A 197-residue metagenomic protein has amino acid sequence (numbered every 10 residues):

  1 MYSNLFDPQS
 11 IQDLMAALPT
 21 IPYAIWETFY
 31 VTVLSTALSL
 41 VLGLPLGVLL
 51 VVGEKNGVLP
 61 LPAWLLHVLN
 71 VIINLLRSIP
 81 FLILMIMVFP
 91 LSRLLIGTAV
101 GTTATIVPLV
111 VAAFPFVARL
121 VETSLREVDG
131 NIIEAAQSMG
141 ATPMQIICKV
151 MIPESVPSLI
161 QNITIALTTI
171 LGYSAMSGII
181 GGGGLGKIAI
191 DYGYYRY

Functional and structural regions predicted by a protein language model:
M1-Y23: Short, strongly hydrophobic alpha-helical membrane anchors
F6-D13, V71-L76, G172: Short, amphipathic, aromatic/basic-enriched membrane-interface segments that mark the entry/exit of transmembrane
I21, I25, F29, V68 (+6 more regions): Hydrophobic alpha-helical elements at and bordering transmembrane segments of multi-pass membrane proteins
P22-R126, Q161-T168, S177: Membrane-water interface segments at the C-terminal ends of transmembrane alpha-helices in multi-pass inner-membrane
G43, G47, G140, P153: Conserved G/P- and acidic residue-centered "switch" motifs that form tight phosphate/ATP-binding loops in soluble
E122-Q137, Q145-V150: Intracellular coupling helices
P143-M176: Transmembrane alpha-helices
G182-Y197: Interhelical loop and adjacent transmembrane-helix boundary motif in polytopic membrane transport permeases
